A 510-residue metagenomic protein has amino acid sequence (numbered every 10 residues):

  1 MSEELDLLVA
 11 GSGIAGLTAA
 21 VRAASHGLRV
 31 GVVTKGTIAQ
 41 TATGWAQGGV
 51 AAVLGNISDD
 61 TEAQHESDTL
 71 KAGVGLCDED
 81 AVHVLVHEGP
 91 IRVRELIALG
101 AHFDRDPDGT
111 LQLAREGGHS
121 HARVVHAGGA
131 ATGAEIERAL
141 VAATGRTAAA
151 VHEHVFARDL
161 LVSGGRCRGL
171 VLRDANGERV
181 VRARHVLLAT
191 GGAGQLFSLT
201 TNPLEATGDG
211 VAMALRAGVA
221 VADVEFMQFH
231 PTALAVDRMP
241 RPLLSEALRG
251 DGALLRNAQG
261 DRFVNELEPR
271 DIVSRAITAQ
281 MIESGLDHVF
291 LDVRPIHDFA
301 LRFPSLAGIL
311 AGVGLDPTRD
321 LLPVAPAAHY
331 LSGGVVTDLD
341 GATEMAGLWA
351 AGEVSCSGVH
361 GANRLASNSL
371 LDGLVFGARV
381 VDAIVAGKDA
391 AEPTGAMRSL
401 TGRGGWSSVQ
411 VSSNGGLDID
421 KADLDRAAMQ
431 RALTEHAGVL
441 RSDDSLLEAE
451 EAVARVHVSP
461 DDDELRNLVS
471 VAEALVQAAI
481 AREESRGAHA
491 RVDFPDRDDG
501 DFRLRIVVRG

Functional and structural regions predicted by a protein language model:
M1-L5, R22, H26-L28, T37-I38 (+11 more regions): Glycine- and aromatic-enriched mobile tails/lids
L7-V32: N-terminal Rossmann-like FAD-binding beta1-loop-alpha1 element of flavoenzymes
I38, M213, V219-L322, G373 (+2 more regions): An anion/pyrophosphate-binding glycine-rich loop and adjacent beta-alpha core in soluble alpha-beta enzymes
V53-L85: Glycine-rich active-site loop/strand segments that organize a redox cofactor
A72-R115: Rossmann-like flavin
C77-P90, V124-A142, H152, T200-G208 (+2 more regions): Short beta-strand to alpha-helix junction loop
A98-G177, R182, A189, A233-A235: Conserved redox-cofactor binding core of oxidoreductases
H185, A189-G194, V354: Glycine-/small-residue-rich beta->alpha transition segments that form the dinucleotide
